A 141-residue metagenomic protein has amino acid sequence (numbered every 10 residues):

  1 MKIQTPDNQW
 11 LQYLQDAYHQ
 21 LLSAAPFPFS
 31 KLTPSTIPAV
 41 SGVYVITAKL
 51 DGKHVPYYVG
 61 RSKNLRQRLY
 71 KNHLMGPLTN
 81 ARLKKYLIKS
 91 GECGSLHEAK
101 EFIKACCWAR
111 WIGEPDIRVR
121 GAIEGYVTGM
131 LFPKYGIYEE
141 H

Functional and structural regions predicted by a protein language model:
M1-K63, Q67-K71, H97-E98, W111-R118 (+3 more regions): GIY-YIG nuclease catalytic motif and its immediate N-terminal context
N72-M75, M130: Conserved short hydrophobic interaction patches
L74-W108: Acidic, metal/cofactor-coordinating or nucleic-acid-engaging core segments within structured domains
G129-Y138: Mixed-charge intrinsically disordered linker/loop segments at interdomain junctions
